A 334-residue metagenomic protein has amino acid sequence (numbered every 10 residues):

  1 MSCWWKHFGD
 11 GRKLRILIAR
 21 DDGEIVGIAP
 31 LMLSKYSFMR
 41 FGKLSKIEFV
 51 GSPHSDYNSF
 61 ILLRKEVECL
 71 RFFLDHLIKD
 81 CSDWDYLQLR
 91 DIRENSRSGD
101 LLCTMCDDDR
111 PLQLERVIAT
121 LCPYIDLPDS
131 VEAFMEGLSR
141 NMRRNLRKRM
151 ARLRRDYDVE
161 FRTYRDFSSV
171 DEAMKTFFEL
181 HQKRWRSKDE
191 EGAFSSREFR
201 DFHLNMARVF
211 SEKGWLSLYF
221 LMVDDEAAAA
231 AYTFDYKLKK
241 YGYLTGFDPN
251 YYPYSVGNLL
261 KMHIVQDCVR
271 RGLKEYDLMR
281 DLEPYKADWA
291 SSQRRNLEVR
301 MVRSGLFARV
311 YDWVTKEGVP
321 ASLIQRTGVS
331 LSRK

Functional and structural regions predicted by a protein language model:
M1-E48, R90-P253: A conserved beta-strand-loop-helix scaffold within acyl/acetyltransferase catalytic domains
K13-L14, S34-I118, F234-R295, R300-M301: Acyl-donor binding region in acyl/amide transferases
R64, L127, R165, R300-R303: Residues at the C-termini of beta-strands that transition into short coil/loop
E68, F167-D171, L306-F307: A short acidic, often aromatic-flanked loop/helix-cap motif at beta-alpha or helix-coil junctions that lines enzyme
L77, E136-R144, W313-G318: Short intrinsically disordered coil segments
F134-M135, E191-G192, D248-Y251, Q266-C268 (+3 more regions): A short, structure-level motif marking secondary-structure boundaries and short turns
D225, D267, L278, A321-V329: A general structural signal for short secondary-structure boundary/capping elements
M301-K334: Membrane-proximal basic amphipathic "stem/tether" segments
